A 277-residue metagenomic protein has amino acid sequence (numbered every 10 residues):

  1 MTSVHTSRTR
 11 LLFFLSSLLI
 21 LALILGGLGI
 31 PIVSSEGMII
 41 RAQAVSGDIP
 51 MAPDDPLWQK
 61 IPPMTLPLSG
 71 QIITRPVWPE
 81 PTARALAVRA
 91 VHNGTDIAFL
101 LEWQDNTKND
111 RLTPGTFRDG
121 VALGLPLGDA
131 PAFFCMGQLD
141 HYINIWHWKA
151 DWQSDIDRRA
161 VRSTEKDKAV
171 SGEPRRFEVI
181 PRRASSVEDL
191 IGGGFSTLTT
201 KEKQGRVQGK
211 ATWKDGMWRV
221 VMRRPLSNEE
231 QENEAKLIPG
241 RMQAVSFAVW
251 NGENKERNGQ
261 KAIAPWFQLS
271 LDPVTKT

Functional and structural regions predicted by a protein language model:
S3-T9, F13-F14, G26-I61, G115-V179 (+2 more regions): Acidic/polar low-complexity flexible segments
L19-I24: Hydrophobic core
G27-I40, G47, G70-I73, P79 (+6 more regions): Soluble secreted/lumenal catalytic domains with histidine-centered metal-binding or acid-base catalytic motifs
P53, D96-D105, W218-R224: Short, well-ordered beta-strand segments enriched in hydrophobic/aromatic residues
L86-R89, V207-W213: Beta-strand-rich interaction surfaces with strong enrichment in secreted/lumenal proteins
V91, L100-E102, G124, R223-P225 (+1 more regions): Residue-level recognition of well-ordered beta-strand positions that form the cores of beta-sheet-rich folds across
S163-R206, M217: Domain-scale recognition of soluble eukaryotic interaction modules
